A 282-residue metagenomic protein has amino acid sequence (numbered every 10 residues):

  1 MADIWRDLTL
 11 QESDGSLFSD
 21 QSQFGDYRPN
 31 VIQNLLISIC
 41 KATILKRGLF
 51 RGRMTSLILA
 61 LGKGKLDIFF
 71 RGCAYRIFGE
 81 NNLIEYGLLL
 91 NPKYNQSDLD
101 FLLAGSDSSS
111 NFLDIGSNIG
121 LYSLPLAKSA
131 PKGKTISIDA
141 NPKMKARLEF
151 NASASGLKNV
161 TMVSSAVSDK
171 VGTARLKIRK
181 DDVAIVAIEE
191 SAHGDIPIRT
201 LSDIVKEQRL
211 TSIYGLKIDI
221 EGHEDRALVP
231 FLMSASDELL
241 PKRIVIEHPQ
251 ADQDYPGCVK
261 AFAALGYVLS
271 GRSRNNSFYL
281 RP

Functional and structural regions predicted by a protein language model:
A2-N141, A146-N151, S155, K206-Q208 (+2 more regions): S-adenosyl-L-methionine
I4-W5, G133-I136, D203-P282: Conserved acidic-Pro-Pro-aromatic motif
A60-G62, K170, E190-A192, A263 (+1 more regions): Residues that act as N-cap/strand-start positions at coil-to-secondary-structure junctions
L66-D67, H193, S236: Short secondary-structure boundary/capping segments
R71-L99, K158, V163-T211: Glycine-rich adenosyl-binding loop in Rossmann-like folds that engage adenosine-containing cofactors
S117-I119, P142, D169, I220-E224 (+1 more regions): Short, glycine/acidic-enriched loop or turn micro-motifs at the edges of active sites
L126, L148, L176, A227-F231: Hydrophobic packing residues within well-ordered alpha-helices of enzyme cores
